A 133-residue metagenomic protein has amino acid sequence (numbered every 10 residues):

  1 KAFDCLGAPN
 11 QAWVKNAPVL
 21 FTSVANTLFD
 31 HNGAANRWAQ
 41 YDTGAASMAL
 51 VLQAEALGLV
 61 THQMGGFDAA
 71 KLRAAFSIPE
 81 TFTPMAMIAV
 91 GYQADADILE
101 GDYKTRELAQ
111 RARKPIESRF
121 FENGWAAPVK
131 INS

Functional and structural regions predicted by a protein language model:
K1-S133: Acidic, surface-exposed loops and disordered segments
